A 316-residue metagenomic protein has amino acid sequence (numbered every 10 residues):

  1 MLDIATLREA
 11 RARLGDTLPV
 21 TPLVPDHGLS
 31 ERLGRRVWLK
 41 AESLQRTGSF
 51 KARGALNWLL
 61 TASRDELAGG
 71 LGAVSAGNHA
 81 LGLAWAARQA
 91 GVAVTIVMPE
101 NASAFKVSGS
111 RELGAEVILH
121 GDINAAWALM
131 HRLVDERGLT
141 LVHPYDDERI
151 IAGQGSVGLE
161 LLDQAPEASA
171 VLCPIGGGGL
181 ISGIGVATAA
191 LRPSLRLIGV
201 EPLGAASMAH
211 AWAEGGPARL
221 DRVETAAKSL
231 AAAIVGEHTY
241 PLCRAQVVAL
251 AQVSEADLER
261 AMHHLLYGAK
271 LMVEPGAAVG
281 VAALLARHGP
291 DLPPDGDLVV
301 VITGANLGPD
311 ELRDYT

Functional and structural regions predicted by a protein language model:
M1-T316: PLP-dependent amino-acid enzyme catalytic core
